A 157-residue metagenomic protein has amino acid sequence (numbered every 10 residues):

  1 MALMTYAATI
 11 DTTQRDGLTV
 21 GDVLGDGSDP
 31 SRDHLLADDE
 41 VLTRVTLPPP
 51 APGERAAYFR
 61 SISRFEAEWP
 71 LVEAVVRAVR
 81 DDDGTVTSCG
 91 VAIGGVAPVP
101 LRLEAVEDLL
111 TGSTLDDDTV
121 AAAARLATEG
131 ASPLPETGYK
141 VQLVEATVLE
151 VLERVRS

Functional and structural regions predicted by a protein language model:
M1-S157: C-terminal structural segment of proteins
